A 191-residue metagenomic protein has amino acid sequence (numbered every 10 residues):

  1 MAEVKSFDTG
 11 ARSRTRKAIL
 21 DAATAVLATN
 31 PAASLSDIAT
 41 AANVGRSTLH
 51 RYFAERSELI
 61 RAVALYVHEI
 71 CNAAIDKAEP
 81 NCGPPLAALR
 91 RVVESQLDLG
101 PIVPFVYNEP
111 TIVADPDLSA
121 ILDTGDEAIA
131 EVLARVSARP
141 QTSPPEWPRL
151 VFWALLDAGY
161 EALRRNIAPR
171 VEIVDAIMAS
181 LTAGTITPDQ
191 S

Functional and structural regions predicted by a protein language model:
M1-E3, E127-R139, E161-S191: C-terminal peripheral helix-coil segments that are non-catalytic and often amphipathic
M1-T29, L35-A41, E58-R61: Basic, helix-initiating cap at the start of DNA-binding domains
R12, R16, A64, H68 (+1 more regions): Amphipathic, non-transmembrane alpha-helical scaffold segments
N43-F53: Short hydrophobic/aromatic patch on the recognition helix
F53, V63-A64: DNA major-groove recognition helix of helix-turn-helix
A62, A73-I102, G125: Hydrophobic alpha-helical connector segments
A87-L118, W153: Amphipathic alpha-helical segments used for helix-helix packing
R91, V113-L150, Y160, E172: Amphipathic alpha-helical packing segments from all-alpha helical-bundle domains
